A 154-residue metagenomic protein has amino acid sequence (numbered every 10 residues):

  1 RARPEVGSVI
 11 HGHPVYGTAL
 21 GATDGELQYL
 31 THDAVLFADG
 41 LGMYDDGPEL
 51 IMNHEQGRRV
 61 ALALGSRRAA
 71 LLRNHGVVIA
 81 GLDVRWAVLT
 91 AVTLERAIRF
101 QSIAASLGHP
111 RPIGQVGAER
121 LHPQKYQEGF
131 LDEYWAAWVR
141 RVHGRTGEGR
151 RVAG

Functional and structural regions predicted by a protein language model:
R1-G154: Glycine-rich flexible loops
